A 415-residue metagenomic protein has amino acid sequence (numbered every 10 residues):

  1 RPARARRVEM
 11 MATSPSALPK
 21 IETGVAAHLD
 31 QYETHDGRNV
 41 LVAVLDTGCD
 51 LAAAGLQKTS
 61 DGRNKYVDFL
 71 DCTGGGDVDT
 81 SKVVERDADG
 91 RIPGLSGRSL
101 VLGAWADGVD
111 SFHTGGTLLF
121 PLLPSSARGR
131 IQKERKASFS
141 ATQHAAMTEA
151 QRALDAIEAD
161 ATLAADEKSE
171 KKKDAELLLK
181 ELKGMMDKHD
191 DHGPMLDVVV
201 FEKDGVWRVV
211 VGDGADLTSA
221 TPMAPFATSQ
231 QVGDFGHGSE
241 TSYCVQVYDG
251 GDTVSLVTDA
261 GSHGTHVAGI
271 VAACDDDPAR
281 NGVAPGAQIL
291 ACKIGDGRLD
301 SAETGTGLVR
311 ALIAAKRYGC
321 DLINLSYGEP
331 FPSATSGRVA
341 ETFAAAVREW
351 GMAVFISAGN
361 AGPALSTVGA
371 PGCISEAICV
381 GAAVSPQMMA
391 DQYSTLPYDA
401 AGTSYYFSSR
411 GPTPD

Functional and structural regions predicted by a protein language model:
R1-R6: N-terminal mitochondrial targeting presequence
E22, A26-L29, Q57, F331-S333 (+3 more regions): Active-site-adjacent substrate-recognition loops and nearby beta-strands within hydrolase catalytic domains
L29-A145, E149, A156-A159, D166 (+11 more regions): Subtilisin-like serine protease catalytic core
L45, N324-S326, V354-G359, V380: Active-site neighborhood of phospho(di)ester-bond hydrolases with catalytic His/Asp-centered motifs
E303-A311: Catalytic-core regions of hydrolytic enzymes
G307, Y318-D321, L325-S326, A353: Conserved structured catalytic cores and adjacent interaction surfaces of nucleotide-binding/hydrolyzing enzymes
R338-V354: Catalytic-core regions built around general acid/base machinery
